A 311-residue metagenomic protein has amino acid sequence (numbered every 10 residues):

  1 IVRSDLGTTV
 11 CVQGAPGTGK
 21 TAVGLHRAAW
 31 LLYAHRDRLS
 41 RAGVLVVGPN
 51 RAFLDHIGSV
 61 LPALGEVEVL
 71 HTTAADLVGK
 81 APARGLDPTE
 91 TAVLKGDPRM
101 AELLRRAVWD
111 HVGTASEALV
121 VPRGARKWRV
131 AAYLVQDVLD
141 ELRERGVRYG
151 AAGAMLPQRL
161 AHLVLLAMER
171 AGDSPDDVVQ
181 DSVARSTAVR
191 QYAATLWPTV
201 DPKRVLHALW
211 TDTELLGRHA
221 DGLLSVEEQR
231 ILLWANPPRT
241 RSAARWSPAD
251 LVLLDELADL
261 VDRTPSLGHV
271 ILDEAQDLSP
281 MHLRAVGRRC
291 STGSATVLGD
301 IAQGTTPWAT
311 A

Functional and structural regions predicted by a protein language model:
I1-T8: Conserved pre-motif I regulatory segment
V12: Hydrophobic anchor at the beta1->P-loop junction of P-loop NTPases
P16: The conserved Walker
K20-T21: Conserved lysine of the Walker
A29-V270, D277-A285, G293, A302-Q303: Alpha-helical nucleic-acid-binding subdomain of P-loop helicases immediately C-terminal to the Walker A/P-loop
T292-A311: Conserved RecA-like helicase ATPase core segment that couples NTP binding/hydrolysis to strand translocation
